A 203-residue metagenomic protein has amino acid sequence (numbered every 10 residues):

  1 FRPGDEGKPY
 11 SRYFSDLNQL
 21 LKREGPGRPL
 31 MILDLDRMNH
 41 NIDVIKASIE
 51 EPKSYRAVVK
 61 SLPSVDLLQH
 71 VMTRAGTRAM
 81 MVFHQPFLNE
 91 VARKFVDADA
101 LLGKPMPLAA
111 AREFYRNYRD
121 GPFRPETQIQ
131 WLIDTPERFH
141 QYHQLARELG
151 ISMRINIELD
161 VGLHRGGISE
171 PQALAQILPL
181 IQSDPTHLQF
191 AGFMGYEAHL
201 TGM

Functional and structural regions predicted by a protein language model:
F1-L35, N39-N41, T77-A79, D99: Alpha/beta catalytic barrel-like cores
G7-S11, P52, Y115, H187: Generic intrinsically disordered, low-complexity segments enriched for polar/acidic and small residues
N18-K22, K46, A146: Short boundary motifs at domain starts and secondary-structure transition points
L30-D66, M72: N-terminal glycine-/serine-/threonine-rich phosphate-binding loop
R56-G202: Active-site-proximal beta-alpha core segment in soluble small-molecule metabolic enzymes
